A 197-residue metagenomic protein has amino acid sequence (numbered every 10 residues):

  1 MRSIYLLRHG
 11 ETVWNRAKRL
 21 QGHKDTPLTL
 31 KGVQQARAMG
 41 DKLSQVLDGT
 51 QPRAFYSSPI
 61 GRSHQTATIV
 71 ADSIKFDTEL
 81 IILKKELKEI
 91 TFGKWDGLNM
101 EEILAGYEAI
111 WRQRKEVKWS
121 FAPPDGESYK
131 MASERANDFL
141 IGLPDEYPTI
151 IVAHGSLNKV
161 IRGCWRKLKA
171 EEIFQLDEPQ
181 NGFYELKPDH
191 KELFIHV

Functional and structural regions predicted by a protein language model:
M1-Y5, A54: Extreme N-terminal starter segment of soluble prokaryotic enzymes
L7, K84-E86, H196-V197: Conserved beta-strand termini and adjacent loop/short-helix elements that scaffold enzyme active sites in alpha/beta
E11-F76, E127: Active-site-proximal alpha-helix that buttresses catalytic centers in soluble enzyme cores
V13, R62-H64, E89-I90, L157-K159: Short, active-site-adjacent cap segments at secondary-structure transitions
S57-S58, E134, V152-A153: Short beta-strand scaffold positions
H64, T78, N137-H196: Active-site-adjacent alpha-helix immediately C-terminal to a catalytic or transition-state-stabilizing loop
S73-R135: Phosphate-handling substructures
